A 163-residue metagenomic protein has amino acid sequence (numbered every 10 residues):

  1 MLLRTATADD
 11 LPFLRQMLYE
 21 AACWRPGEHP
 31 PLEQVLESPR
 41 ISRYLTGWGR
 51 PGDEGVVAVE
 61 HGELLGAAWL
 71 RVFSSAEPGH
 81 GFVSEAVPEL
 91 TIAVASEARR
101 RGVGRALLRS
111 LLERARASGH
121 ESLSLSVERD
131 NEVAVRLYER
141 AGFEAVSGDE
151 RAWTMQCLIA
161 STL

Functional and structural regions predicted by a protein language model:
L2-Q16: A short beta-loop-alpha structural element at the N-terminal edge of CoA-dependent acyl/N-acetyltransferase catalytic
A22-L45: Conserved GNAT-fold acetyl-CoA-binding loop/helix
R43-V57: A short helix-loop-beta-strand connector motif used in the catalytic cores of GNAT acetyltransferases and, in some
V59, E89-R100, V127-E128: A short, internal acetyl-CoA/4′-phosphopantetheine-binding micro-motif in the GNAT/acyltransferase core
V59-H61, A67-T91: Conserved acyl-donor/pantetheine-binding loop and adjacent beta-alpha core of acyl/acetyltransferases and related
S84-P88, E121-S124, E128-V135, E139-L163: C-terminal "cap" of GNAT-fold acetyltransferases
T91, R100-A117, R136-R140: Conserved acetyl-CoA-binding loop-helix of GNAT-fold acetyltransferases
